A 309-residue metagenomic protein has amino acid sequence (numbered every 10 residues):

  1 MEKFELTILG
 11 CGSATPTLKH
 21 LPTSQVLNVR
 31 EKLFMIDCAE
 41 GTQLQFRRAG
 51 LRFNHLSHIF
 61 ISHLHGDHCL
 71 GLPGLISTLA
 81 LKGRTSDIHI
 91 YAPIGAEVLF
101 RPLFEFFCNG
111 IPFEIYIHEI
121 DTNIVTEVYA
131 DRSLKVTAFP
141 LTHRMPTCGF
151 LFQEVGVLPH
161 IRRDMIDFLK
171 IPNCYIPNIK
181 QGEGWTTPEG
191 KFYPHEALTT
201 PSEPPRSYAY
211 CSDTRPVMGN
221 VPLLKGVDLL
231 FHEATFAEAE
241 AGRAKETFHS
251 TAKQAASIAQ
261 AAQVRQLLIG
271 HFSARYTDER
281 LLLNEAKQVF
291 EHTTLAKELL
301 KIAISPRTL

Functional and structural regions predicted by a protein language model:
M1-A49, T85-D87, F150-F152, P159 (+2 more regions): Conserved beta-strand hairpin/beta-sheet module of binuclear metal-dependent hydrolase folds, prominently
R30, L56, K82-D87, A261-L268: Short, surface-exposed connector motifs at secondary-structure boundaries
I36-A39, L56-L64, P93, Y208-T214 (+3 more regions): Active-site neighborhood of phospho(di)ester-bond hydrolases with catalytic His/Asp-centered motifs
E40-Y91, E119-D121: Active-site metal-binding motif and surrounding structural segment of the metallo-beta-lactamase
F46, L72, F100-L103, N220 (+1 more regions): Hydrophobic packing residues within well-ordered alpha-helices of enzyme cores
I88, T277-L300: Short acidic, glycine/proline-enriched helix-loop-strand junctions
F107-I120: A glycine-rich helix N-cap at a beta->alpha junction
D121-I269, D278-N284, V289, S305-L309: Metal-dependent phosphodiesterase/nuclease catalytic metal-binding core
